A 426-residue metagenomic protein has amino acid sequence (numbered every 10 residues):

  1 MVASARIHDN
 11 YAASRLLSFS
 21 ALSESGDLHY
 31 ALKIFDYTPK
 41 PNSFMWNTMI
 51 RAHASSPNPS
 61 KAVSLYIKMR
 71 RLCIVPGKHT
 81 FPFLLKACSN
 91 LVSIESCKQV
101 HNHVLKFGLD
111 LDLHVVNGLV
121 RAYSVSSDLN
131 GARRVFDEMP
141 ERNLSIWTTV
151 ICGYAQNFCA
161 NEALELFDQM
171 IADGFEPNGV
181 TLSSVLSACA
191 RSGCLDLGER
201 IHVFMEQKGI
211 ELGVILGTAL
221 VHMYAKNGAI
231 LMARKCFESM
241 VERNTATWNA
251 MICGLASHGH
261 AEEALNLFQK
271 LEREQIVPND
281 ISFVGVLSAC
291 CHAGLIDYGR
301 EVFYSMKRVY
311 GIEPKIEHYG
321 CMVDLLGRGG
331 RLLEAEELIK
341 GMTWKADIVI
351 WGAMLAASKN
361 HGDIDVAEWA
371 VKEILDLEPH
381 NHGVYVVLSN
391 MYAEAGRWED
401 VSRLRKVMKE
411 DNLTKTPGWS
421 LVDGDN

Functional and structural regions predicted by a protein language model:
M1-N143, T148-N426: Terminal (and in a subset, N-terminal) low-complexity or junction segments at the ends of helical repeat RNA-binding
